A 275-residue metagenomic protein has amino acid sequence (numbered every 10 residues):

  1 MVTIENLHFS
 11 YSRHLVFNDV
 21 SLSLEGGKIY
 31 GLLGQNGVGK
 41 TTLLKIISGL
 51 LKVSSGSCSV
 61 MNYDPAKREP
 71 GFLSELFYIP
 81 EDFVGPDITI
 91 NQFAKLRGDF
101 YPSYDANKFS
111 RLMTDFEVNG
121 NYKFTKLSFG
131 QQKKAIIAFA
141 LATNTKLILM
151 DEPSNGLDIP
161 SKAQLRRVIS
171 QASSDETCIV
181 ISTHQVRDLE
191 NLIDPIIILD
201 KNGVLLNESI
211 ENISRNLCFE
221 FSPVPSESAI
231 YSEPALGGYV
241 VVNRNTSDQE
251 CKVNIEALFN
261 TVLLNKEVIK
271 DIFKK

Functional and structural regions predicted by a protein language model:
V2, F17-D19: Conserved structural motif at the start of ABC-family nucleotide-binding domains
Y30-Q35: The feature captures the beta-strand-to-loop junction immediately N-terminal to the Walker
S48: Helix-to-loop junction immediately C-terminal to a conserved catalytic motif
G56-K67, G71-F72: Conserved ABC transporter NBD signature motif
P70-G71, Y78-A135: ABC-family P-loop ATPase nucleotide-binding domains
I148-E152: Catalytic Walker B motif of ABC-type/P-loop ATPase nucleotide-binding domains
Q164-V180, H184-N243: ABC transporter nucleotide-binding domain
